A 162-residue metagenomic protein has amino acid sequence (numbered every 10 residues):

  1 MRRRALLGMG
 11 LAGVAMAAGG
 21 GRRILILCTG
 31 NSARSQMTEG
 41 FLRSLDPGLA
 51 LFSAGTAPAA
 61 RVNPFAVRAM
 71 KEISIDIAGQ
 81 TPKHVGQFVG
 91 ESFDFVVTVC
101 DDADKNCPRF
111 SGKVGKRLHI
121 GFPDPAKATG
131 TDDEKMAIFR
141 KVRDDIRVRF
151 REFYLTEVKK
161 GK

Functional and structural regions predicted by a protein language model:
M1-A12: N-terminal secretory signal peptides and thylakoid transit peptides that target proteins across membranes
A17-K162: Short polar/charged helix/loop
